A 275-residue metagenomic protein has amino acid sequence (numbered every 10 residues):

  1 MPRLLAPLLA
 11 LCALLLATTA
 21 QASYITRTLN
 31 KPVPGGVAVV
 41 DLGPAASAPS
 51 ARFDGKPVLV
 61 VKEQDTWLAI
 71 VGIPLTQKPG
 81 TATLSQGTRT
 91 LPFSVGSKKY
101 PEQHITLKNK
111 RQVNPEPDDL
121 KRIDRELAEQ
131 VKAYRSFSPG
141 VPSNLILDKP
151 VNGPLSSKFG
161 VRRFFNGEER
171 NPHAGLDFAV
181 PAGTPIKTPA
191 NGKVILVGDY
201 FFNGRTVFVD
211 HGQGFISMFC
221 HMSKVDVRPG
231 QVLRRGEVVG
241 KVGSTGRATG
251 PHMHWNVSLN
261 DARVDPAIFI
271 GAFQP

Functional and structural regions predicted by a protein language model:
M1-A6: Positively charged n-region of N-terminal signal peptides that target proteins for export
P7-A17: Bacterial N-terminal signal peptides
A22-K99: Cationic-aromatic interfacial patches
T26, P92-N203: Surface-exposed, glycine-biased beta-strand/turn segments
P49, V60, K78-G80, E102 (+3 more regions): Intrinsically disordered, low-complexity acidic/polar segments
F53, Q103-T106, A267-I268: Short, charged, solvent-exposed linker or helix-capping segments at domain edges/interfaces that act as flexible hinges
D148-P275: Catalytic cores of peptidoglycan-degrading enzymes
